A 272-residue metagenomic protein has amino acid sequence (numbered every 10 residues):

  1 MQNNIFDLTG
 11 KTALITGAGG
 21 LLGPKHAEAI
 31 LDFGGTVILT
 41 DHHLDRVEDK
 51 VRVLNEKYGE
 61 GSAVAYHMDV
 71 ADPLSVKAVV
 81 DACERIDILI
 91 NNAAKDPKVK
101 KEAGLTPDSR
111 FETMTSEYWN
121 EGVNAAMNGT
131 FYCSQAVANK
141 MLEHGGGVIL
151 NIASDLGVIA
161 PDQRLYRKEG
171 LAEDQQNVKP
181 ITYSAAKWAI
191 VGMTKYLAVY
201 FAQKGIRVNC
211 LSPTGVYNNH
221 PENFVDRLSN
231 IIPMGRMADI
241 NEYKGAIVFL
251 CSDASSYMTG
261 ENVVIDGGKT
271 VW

Functional and structural regions predicted by a protein language model:
Q2-N4, D108, K168-L171, V248 (+1 more regions): Short C-terminal tail/terminal secondary-structure segment of NAD(P)H-dependent dehydrogenase/reductase domains
T12, G19-L21: Conserved glycine-rich cofactor-binding loop
G35-D49: Conserved glycine-rich Rossmann-like NAD(P)H-binding loop of the short-chain dehydrogenase/reductase
L44-D45, Y66-A78, S116, I240-E242: The beta1-alpha1 cofactor-binding region of Rossmann-like NAD(H)/NADP(H)-dependent oxidoreductases
D87, K95, P107-Y132, G146 (+4 more regions): Catalytic Tyr-X3-Lys loop
E112-T115, L150-A189, T194-Q203: Catalytic loop of short-chain dehydrogenase/reductase
A202, R207, M258-G260: Short, small/polar-rich loop/turn modules that mediate ligand/substrate recognition or access, typified
I232-Y243, A254: A conserved structural motif in NAD(P)-dependent oxidoreductases
